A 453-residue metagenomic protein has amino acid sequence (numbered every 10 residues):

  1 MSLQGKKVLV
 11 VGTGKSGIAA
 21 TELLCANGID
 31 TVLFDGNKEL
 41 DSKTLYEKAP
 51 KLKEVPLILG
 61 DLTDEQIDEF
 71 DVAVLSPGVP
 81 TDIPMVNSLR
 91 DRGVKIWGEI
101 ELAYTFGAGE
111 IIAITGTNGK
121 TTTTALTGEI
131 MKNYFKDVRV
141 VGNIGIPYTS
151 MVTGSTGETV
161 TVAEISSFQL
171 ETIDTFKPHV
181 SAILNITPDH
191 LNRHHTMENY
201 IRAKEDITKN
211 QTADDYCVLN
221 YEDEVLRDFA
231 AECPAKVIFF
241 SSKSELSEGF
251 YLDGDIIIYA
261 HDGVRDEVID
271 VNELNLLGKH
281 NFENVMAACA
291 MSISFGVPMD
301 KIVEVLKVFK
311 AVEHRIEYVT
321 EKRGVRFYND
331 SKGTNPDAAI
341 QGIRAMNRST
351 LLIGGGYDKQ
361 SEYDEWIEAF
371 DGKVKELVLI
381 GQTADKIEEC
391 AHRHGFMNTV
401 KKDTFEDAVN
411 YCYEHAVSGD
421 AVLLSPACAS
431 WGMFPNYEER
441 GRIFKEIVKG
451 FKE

Functional and structural regions predicted by a protein language model:
M1-G98, L102, L277: N-terminal leader/targeting and accessory segments in enzymes
S2-K7, G17-N27, D137, V271-V374: Nucleotide phosphate-binding/pyrophosphate-handling subdomain across enzymes that bind or process nucleotide phosphates
K7, E22-A26, E65-D68, P77-Y221 (+4 more regions): Phosphate-binding loop of NTP-binding sites
G14, N37, I144, E222-D223 (+2 more regions): Residues in the short beta-alpha loop(s) of Rossmann-like NAD(P)-binding domains
L24, A73, I96, I114 (+12 more regions): Residue-level signal for inorganic ion chemistry
D30-N37, C217-Y221, I353-G354, K373-Q382: Short internal beta-strands
L45-K51, D364-D420: C-terminal helical cap/extension that packs against the catalytic core of soluble nucleotide-cofactor enzymes
G60-D61, W97-E101, P234-L252, V303-K307 (+2 more regions): Beta-strand->loop->alpha-helix junctions that form or flank phosphate-binding loops in nucleotide-handling enzymes
